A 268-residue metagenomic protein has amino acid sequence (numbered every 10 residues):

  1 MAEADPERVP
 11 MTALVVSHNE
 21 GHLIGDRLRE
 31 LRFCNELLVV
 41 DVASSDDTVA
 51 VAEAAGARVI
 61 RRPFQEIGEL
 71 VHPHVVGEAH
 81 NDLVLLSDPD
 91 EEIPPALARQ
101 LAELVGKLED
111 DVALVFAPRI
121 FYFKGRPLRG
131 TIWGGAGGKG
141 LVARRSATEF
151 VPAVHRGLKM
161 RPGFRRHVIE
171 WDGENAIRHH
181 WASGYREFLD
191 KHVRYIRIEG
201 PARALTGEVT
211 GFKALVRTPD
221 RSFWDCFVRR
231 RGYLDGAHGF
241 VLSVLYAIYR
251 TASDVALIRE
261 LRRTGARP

Functional and structural regions predicted by a protein language model:
P10-T12: Cell-envelope/extracellular polymer assembly enzymes that use nucleotide-activated donors
L14-F33: Short, well-formed alpha-helical segments that are part of the catalytic scaffolds of diverse glycosyltransferases
V15, C34-S44, I60, P89: Short beta-strand/loop segment that forms part of the nucleotide-sugar
H22-G25, D46-A55, A96: Acidic helix N-cap motif at the loop->helix transition within catalytic regions of sugar-transfer enzymes
E30, D41-V51, F64: A conserved acidic beta->alpha catalytic loop
V49-E78: Conserved donor nucleotide-binding strand/loop of the catalytic core
E69-V76, P95-R263: Catalytic-site signature of metal-activated, phosphate-bearing donor transferases, centered on the GT-A/GT-A-like
V84: Short aromatic/hydrophobic "clamp" motif used to bind/position activated sugar donors
